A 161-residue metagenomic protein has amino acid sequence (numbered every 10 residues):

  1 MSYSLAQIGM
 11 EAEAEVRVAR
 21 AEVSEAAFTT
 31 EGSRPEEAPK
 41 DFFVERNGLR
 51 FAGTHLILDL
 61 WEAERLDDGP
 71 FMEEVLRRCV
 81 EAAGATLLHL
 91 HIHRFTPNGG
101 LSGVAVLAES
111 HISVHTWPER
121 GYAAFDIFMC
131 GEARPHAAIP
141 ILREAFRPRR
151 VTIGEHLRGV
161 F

Functional and structural regions predicted by a protein language model:
M1-F161: Polybasic/polar functional segments that serve as interface/processing modules
